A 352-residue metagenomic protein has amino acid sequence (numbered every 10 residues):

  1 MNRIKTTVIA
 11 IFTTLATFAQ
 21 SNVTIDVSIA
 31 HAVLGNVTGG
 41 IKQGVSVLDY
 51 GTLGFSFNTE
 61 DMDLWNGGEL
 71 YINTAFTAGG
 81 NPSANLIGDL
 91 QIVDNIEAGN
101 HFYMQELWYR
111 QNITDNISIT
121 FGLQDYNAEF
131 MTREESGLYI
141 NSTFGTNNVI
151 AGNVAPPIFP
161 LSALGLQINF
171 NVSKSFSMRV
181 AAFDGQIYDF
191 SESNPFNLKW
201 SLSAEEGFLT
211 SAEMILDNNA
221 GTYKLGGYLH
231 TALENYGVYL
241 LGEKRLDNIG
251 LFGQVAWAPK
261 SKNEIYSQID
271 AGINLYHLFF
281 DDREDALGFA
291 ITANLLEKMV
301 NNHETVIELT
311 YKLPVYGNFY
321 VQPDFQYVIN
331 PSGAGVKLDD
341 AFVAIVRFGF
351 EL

Functional and structural regions predicted by a protein language model:
Q20, L53-W65, R110-D115, V172-K174 (+6 more regions): Outer-membrane beta-barrel proteins
Q20-V37, L64, G68-T74, G80 (+2 more regions): Transmembrane beta-strand segments of Gram-negative outer membrane beta-barrel proteins
S28-L34, A75-T77, Q124-Y126, F183-G185 (+5 more regions): Outer-membrane beta-barrel pore domains and translocons
I41-L48, I96-G99, P156-I158, W200-E206 (+4 more regions): Replace "Gram-negative outer membrane beta-barrel proteins" with "bacterial and organellar outer membrane beta-barrel
L48-G185, N263-D281, A286-E297: Outer membrane beta-barrel
S175-A232: Loop-centered beta-sheet repeat module
I215-E297, L309: Detector for outer-membrane/organellar transmembrane beta-barrel domains, recognizing the amphipathic beta-strand
D340-L352: Outer-membrane beta-barrel "beta-signal"
